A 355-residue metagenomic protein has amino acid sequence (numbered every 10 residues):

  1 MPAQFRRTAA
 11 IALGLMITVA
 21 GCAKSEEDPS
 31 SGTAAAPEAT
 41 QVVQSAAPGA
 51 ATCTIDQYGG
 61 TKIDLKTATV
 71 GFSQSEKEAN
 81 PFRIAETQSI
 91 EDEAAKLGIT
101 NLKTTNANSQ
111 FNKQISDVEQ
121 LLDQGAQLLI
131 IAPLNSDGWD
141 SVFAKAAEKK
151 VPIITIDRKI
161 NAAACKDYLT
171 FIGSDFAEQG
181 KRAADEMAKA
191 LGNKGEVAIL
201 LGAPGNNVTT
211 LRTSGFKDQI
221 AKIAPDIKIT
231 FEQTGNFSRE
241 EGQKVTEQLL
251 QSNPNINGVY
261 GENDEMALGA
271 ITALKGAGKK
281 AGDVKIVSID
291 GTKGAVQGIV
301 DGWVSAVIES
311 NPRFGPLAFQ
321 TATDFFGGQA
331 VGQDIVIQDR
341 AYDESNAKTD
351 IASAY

Functional and structural regions predicted by a protein language model:
P2-L13, I17, C22-Y355: A residue-level marker of the well-folded mature domains of exported/periplasmic proteins
